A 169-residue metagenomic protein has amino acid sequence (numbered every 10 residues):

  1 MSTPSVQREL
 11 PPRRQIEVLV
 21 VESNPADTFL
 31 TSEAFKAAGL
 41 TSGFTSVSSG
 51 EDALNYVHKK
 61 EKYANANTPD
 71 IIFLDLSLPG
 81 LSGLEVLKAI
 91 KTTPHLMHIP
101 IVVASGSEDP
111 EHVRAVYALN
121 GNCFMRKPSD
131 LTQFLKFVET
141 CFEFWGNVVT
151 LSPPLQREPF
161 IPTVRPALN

Functional and structural regions predicted by a protein language model:
M1-T45, E51-L54, H58, K62-T68 (+2 more regions): Non-catalytic signal-transmission and effector/linker regions of two-component phosphorelay proteins
N24-D27, P79, H95, S107-E111: Negatively charged, flexible loop motifs adjacent to catalytic sites in prokaryotic signal transduction proteins
E33, E85, S107-M125, S129 (+1 more regions): Alpha4 helix (beta4-alpha4-beta5 surface) of REC/receiver domains from two-component response regulators
S46, L78-L81, A118: Residue-level signal for the "D+5" position in two-component response regulator receiver
S49, S82-E85: Acidic catalytic/metal-coordinating carboxylates
I71: Short, Asp-centered acidic motifs that coordinate Mg2+ and/or phosphate in catalytic or ligand-binding sites
L74-L76, S105: Active-site residues of response regulator receiver
L84-M97: Short amphipathic alpha-helix used as the core "switch/output" element in two-component signaling
